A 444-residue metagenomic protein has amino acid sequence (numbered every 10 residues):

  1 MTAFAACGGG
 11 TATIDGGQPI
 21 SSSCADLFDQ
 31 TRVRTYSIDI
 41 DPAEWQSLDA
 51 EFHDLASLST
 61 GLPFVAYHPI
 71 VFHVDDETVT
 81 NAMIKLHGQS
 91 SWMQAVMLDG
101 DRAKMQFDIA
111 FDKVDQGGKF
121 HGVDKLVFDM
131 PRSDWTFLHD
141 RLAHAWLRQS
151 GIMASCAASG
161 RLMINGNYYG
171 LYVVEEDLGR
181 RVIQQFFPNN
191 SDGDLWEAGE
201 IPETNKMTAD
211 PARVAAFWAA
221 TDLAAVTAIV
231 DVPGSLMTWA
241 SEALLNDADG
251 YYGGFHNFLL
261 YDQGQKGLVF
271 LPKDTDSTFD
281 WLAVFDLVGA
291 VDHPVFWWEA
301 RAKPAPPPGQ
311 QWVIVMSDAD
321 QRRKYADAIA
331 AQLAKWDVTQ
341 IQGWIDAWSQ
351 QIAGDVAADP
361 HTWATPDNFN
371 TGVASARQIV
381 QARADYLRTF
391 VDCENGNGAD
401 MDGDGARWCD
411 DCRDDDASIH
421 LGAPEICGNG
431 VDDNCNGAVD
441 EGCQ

Functional and structural regions predicted by a protein language model:
M1-P19, C412: Ser/Thr-rich, Pro/Gly/Ala-heavy low-complexity intrinsically disordered linkers and tails of secreted extracellular
I14-F137, L142: Conserved NTP-binding catalytic cores of kinases and kinase-like/nucleotidyltransferase enzymes across multiple kinase
T31-V33, E44, L48, E77 (+3 more regions): Middle-to-C-terminal accessory/interaction subdomains
D75-D76, N165, N436: Short strand-turn-strand beta-turns centered on an Asx-Gly dipeptide
V79, S91, A103, M163-I164 (+2 more regions): Carboxylate/His-rich catalytic cores and anion/metal-binding grooves
Q106-Q116, V123-P131, S150-S155, R161-G250 (+1 more regions): Internal "kinase-insert"/substrate-recognition segments embedded within catalytic cores of ATP-dependent enzymes
H139-I152, V315: Metal-dependent nuclease catalytic cores in nucleic-acid-processing enzymes, especially RNase H-like/related
C393-Q444: Extracellular calcium-associated, cysteine-rich motifs in secreted modular proteins
